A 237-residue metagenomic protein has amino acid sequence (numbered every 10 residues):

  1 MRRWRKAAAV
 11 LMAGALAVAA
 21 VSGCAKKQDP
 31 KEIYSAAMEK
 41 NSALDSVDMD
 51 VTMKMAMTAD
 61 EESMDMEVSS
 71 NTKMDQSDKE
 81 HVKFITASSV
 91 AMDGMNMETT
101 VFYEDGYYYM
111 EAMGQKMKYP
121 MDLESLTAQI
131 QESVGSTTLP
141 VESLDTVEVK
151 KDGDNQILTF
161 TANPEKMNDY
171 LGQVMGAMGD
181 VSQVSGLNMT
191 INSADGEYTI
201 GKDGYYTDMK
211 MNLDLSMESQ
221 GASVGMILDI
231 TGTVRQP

Functional and structural regions predicted by a protein language model:
M1-L11: Bacterial N-terminal signal peptides that target proteins for export
M12-A13, C24-A25: N-terminal Sec-dependent export signals
G14-V18: Alpha-helical transmembrane segments
A19-G23: C-terminal motif of bacterial Sec signal peptides marking the signal peptidase cleavage site
A25-P237: Subset-of-secretome marker
